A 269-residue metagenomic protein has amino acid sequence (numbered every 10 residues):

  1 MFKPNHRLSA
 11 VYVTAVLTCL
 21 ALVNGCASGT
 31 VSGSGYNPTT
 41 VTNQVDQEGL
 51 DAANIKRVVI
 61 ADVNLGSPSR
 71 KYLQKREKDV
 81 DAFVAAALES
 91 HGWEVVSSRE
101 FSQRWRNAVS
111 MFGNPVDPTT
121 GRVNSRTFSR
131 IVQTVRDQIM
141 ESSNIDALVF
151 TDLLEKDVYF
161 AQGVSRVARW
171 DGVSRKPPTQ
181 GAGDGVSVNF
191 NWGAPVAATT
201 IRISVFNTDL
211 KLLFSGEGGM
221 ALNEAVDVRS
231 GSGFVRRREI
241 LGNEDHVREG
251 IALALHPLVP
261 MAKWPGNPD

Functional and structural regions predicted by a protein language model:
M1-F2, Y72, V235, G242: A general boundary/transition motif marking the beginning of the first structured unit of a protein
F2-A15: Bacterial N-terminal signal peptides that target proteins for export
P4-H6, G25, R57: N-terminal cationic leader/targeting segments used for protein routing and processing
Y12-N24: Bacterial N-terminal signal peptides
L20, A52, S142-I145: Alpha-helix termination/capping residues and helix-transition junctions
C26-K56, E155-D269: C-terminal/domain-edge helix-coil "capping" segments
A61-D62, S67-V158, R202, F206 (+1 more regions): N-terminal segment of the mature soluble domain
